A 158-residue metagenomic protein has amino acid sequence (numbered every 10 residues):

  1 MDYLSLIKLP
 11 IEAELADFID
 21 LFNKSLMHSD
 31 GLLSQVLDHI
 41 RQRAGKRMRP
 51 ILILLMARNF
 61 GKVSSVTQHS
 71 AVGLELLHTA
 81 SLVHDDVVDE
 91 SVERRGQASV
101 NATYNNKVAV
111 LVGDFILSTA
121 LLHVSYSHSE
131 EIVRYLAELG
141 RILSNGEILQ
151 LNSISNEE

Functional and structural regions predicted by a protein language model:
M1-N23: N-terminal amphipathic/basic leader segments beginning at the initiator methionine
N23-E158: Mg2+-dependent prenyl diphosphate-binding active-site environment of isoprenoid biosynthetic enzymes
